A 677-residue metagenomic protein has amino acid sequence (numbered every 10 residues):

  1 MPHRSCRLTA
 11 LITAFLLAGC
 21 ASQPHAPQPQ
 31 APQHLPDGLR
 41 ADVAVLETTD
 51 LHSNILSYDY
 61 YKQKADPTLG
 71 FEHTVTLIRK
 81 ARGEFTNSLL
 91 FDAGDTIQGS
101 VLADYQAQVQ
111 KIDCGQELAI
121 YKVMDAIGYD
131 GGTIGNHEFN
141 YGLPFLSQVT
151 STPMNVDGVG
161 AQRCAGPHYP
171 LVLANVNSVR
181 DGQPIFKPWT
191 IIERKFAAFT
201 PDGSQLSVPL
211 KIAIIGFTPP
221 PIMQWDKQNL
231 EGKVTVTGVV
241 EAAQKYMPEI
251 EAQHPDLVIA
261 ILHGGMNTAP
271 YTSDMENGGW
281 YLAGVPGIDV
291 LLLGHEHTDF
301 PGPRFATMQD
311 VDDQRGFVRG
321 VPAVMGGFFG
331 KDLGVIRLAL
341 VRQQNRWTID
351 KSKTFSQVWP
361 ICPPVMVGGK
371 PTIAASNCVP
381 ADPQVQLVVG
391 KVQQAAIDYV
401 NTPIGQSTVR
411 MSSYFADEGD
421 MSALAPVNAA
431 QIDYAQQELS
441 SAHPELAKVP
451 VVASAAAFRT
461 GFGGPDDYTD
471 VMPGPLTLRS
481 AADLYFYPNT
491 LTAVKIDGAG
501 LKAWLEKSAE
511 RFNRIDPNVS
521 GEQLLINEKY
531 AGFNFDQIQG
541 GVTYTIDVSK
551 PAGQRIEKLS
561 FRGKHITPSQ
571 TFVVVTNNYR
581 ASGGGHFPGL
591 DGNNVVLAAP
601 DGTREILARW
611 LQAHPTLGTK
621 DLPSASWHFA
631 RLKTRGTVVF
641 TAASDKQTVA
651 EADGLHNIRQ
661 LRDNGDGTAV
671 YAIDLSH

Functional and structural regions predicted by a protein language model:
M1-A10: Bacterial N-terminal signal peptides that target proteins for export
L17-G19: C-terminal motif of bacterial Sec signal peptides marking the signal peptidase cleavage site
A21-Q357, A429-A430, Y434, H586 (+1 more regions): Acidic, metal/ion-coordinating pockets
P32, P36-A44, N54, K62-L69 (+7 more regions): Feature captures C-terminal
T218, K351-G368, S560-G563: Short, solvent-exposed aromatic-acidic interface loops
V236-A242, Q357-C378, V595-W610: Short, cationic low-complexity segments
C378-A381, D497: Mature, solvent-exposed C-terminal subdomains and processed small-chain segments of exported/organellar
Y399-D420: Glycine-rich phosphate/diphosphate-binding loops and the adjacent beta-loop-alpha structural elements that coordinate
